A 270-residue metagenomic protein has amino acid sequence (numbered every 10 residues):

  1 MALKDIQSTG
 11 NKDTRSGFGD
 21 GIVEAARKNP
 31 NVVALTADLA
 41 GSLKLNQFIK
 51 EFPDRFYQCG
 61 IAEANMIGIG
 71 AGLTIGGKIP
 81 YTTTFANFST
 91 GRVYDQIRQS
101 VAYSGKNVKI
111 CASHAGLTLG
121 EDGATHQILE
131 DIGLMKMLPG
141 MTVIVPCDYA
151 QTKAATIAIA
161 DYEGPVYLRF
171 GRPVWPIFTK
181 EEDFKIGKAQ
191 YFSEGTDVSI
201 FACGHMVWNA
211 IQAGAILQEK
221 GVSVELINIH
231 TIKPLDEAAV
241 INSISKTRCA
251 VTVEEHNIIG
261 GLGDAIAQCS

Functional and structural regions predicted by a protein language model:
M1-R169, V174-W175: Thiamine diphosphate
L3-K4, R15-G17, N31, L39-K50 (+2 more regions): Thiamine diphosphate
